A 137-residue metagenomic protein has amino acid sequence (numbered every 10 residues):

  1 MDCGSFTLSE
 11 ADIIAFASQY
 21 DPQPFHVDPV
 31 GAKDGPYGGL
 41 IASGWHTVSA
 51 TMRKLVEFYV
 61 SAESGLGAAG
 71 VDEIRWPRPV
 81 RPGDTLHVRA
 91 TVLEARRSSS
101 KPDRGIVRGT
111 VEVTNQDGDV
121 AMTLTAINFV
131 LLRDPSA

Functional and structural regions predicted by a protein language model:
M1-G70, P135-A137: Hot-dog-fold acyl-thioester-processing enzymes
W76, V80-A137: HotDog/MaoC-like acyl-thioester-processing domains
